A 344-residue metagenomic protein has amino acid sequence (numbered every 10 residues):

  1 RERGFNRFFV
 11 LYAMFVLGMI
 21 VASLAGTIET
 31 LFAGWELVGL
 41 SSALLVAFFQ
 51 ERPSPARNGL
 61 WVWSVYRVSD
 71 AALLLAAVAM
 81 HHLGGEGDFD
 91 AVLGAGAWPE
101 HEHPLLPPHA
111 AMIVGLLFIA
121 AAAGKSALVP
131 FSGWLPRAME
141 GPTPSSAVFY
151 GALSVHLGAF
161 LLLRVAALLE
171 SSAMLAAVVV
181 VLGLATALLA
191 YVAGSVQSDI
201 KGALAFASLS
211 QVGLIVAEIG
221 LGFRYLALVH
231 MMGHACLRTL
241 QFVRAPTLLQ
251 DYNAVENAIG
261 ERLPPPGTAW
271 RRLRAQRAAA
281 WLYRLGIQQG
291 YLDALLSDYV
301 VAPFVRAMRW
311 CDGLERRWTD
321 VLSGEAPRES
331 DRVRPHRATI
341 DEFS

Functional and structural regions predicted by a protein language model:
R1-S344: ...captures the hydrophobic TM-helix bundle architecture rather than a specific catalytic motif, and can also fire on
